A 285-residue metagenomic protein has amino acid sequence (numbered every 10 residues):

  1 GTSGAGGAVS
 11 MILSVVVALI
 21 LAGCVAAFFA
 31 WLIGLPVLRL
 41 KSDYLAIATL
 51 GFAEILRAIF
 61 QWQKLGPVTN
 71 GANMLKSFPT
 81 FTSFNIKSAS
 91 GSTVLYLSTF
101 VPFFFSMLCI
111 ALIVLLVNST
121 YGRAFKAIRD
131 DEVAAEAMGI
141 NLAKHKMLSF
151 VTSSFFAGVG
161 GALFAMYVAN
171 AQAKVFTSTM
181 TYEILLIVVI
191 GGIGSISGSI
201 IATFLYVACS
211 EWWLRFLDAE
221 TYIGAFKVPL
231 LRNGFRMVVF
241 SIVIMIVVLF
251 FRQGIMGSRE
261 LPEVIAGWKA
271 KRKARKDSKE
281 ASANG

Functional and structural regions predicted by a protein language model:
G1-G285: Transmembrane alpha-helices and adjacent helix-loop boundaries
